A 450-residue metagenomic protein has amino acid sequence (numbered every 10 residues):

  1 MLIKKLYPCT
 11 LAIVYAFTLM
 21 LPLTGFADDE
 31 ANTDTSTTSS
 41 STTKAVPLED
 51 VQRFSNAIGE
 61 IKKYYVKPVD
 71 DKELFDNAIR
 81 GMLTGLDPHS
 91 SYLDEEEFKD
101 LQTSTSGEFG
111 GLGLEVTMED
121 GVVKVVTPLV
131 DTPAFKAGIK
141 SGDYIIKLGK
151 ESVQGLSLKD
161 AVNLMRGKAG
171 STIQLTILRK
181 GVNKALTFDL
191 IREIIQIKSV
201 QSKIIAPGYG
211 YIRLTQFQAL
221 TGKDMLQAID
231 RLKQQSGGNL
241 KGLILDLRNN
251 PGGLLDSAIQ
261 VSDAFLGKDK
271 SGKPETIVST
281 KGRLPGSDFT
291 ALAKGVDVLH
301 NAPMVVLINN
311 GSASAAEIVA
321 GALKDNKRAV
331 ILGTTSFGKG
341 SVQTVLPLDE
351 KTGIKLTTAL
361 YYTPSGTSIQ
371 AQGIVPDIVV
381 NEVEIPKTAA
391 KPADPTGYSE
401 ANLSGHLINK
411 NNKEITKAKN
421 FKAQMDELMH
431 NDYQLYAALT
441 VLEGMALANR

Functional and structural regions predicted by a protein language model:
L2-L11, Y15-L243, N249-G253, G267 (+1 more regions): Flexible, low-complexity junctional segments that flank or bridge functional domains
E30-S36, Q52, Q201-R450: C-terminal "post-core" interaction segments
